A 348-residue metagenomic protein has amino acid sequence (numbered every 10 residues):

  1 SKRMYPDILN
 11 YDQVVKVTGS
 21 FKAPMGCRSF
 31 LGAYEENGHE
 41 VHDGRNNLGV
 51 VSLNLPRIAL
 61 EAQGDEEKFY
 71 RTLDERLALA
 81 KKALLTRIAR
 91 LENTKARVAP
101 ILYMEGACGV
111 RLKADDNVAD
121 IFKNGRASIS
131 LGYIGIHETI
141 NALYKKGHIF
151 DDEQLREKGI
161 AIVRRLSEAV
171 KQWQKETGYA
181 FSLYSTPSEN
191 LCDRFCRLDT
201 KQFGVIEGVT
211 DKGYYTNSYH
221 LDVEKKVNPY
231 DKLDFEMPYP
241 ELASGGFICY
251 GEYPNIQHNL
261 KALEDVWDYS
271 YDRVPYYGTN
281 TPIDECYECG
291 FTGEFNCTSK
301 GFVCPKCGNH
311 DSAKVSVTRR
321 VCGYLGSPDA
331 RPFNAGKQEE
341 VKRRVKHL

Functional and structural regions predicted by a protein language model:
S1-G125, K146, D152-K306, H310: Conserved catalytic cores of very large enzyme subunits
R57-E61, H137, A142, E189 (+2 more regions): Short loop/turn segments at secondary-structure transitions that flank enzyme active sites
I129-A142, R164, R320: Contiguous, well-ordered alpha-helical segments that form the cores/surfaces of helical PPI scaffolds
G132-G135, G245, G323, G336: Glycine-centered flexibility sites
G132-G135, K158, Y179, K314-V317: Residue-level detector of well-ordered alpha-helical segments, enriched for hydrophobic/aromatic packing positions
T139-Y144, N255, S270, V321-L325: Generic structural signal for hydrophobic core residues of well-folded globular domains
G308-L348: Long insertion/accessory domains within large nucleic-acid-processing enzymes
